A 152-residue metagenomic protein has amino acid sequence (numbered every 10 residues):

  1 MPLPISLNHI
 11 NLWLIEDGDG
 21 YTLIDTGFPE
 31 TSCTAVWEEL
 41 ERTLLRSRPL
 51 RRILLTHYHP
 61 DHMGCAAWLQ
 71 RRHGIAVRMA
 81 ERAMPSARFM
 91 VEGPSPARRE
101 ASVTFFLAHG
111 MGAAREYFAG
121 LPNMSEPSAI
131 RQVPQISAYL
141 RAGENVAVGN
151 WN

Functional and structural regions predicted by a protein language model:
M1-L3, I53, N152: Short intrinsically disordered, low-complexity coil segments enriched in acidic
M1-R48: Conserved beta-strand hairpin/beta-sheet module of binuclear metal-dependent hydrolase folds, prominently
N8-H9, V133, G149-W151: Short, basic and Ser/Thr-rich N-terminal targeting/leader segments
L14, R141-N152: Core dinuclear metal-dependent hydrolase active-site scaffold
G20-T22, R52, W151: Structural motif
S32, R42-N145: Active-site HxH/HxHxD metal-binding segment of metal-dependent hydrolases
